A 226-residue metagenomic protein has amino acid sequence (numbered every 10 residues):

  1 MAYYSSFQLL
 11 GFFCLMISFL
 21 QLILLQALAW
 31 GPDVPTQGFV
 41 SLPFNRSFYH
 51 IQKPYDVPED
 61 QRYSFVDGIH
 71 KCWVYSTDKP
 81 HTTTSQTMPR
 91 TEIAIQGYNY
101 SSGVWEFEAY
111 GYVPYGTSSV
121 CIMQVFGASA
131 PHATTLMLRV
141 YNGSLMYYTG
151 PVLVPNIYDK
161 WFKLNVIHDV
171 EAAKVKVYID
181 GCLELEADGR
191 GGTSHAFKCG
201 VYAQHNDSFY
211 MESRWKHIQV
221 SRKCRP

Functional and structural regions predicted by a protein language model:
M1-S6: N-terminal secretory signal peptides that target proteins for export/translocation
F7-A29: Cleavable N-terminal signal peptides of Sec/SRP-targeted secreted and luminal proteins
L24-S41, Y100-E108, S118-G127, D188-P226: Ligand-recognition surfaces built from glycine- and aromatic
P32-P58: Short, tryptophan-glycine- and acidic/Ser/Thr-enriched carbohydrate-recognition patches
D56, R62-G143: Secretory/extracellular carbohydrate-interaction modules and structurally similar beta-sandwich "look-alikes"
A109, K160-D169, V175-V177: Short tryptophan-centered beta-strand motifs in secreted/extracellular beta-sheet-rich domains of glycan-recognition
Y141-N165: Short, aromatic/His-centered strand-loop micro-motif at the edge of beta-sheets
Y178-C182: Short strand-turn-strand beta-turns centered on an Asx-Gly dipeptide
